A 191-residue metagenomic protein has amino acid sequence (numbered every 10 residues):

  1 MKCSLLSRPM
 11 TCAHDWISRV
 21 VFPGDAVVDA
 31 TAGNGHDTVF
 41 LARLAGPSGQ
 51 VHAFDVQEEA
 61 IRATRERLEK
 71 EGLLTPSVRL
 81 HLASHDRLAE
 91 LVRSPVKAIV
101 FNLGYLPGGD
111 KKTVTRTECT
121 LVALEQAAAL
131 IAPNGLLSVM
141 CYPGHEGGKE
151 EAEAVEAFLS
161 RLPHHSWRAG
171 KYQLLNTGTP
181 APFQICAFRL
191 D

Functional and structural regions predicted by a protein language model:
M1-A26, A30, H36-V39, R43: S-adenosyl-L-methionine
F22, A45-G46, I131-P133: Helix-to-beta-strand junctions that scaffold the AdoMet/dcAdoMet cofactor pocket in Class I SAM-dependent enzymes
S48-F54: Short beta-strand element of Class I
Q57: Conserved SAM/SAH-binding beta-strand->alpha-helix loop
I61-K97: S-adenosyl-L-methionine
V100-A123: Mobile active-site "lid"/loop adjacent to the S-adenosyl-L-methionine
L130-C141: Conserved beta-strand signature within the Rossmann-like core of class I S-adenosyl-L-methionine
H145-D191: Class I S-adenosyl-L-methionine
